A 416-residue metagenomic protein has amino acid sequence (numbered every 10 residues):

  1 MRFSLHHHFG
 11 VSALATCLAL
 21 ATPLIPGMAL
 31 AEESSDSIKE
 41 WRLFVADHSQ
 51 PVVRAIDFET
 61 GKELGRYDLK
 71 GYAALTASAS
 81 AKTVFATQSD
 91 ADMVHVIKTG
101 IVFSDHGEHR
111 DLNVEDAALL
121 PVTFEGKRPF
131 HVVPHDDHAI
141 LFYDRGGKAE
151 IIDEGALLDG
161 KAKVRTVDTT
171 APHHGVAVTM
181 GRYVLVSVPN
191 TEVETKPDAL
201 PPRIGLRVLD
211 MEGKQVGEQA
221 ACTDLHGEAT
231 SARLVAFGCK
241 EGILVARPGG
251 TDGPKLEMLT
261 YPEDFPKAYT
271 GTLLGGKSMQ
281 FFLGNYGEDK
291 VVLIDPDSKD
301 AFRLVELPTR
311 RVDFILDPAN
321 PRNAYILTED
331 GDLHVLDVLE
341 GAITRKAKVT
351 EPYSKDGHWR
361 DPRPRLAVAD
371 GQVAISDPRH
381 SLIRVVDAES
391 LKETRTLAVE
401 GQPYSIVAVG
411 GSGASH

Functional and structural regions predicted by a protein language model:
M1-F9: N-terminal secretory signal peptides that target proteins for export/translocation
S12-I25: Bacterial N-terminal signal peptides
P23, G27-H416: Predominantly soluble domains enriched in secretory-pathway, periplasmic, or organellar proteins
